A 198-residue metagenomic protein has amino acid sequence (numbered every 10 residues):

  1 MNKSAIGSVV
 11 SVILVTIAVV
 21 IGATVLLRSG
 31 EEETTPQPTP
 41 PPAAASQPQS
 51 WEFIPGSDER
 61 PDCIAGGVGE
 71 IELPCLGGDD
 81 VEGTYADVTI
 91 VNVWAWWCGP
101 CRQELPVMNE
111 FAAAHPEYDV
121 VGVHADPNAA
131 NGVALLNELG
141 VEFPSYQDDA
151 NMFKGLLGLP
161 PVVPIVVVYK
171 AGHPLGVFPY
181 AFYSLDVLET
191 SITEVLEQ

Functional and structural regions predicted by a protein language model:
M1-I71, Q198: N-terminal targeting signals for export/organelle localization
P61-T89: A short beta-strand-turn-helix
L73-P74, P144-D148: Short acidic-hydrophobic, aromatic-tinged amphipathic segments that line or gate anion-handling sites
D79-R102, M108: Short active-site neighborhood of thiol/selenol oxidoreductases, capturing the structured segment around
D87, E117, E142-F143: A generic structural signal for alpha->beta connector loops
I90-V91, V120, V166: Hydrophobic beta-strand anchors of alpha/beta hydrolase catalytic cores
R102-L139, A150-L156: Structural microenvironment flanking redox-active thiols in thiol-disulfide oxidoreductases
N137-V141, D149-Q198: Thiol/disulfide oxidoreductase modules built on the thioredoxin-like
